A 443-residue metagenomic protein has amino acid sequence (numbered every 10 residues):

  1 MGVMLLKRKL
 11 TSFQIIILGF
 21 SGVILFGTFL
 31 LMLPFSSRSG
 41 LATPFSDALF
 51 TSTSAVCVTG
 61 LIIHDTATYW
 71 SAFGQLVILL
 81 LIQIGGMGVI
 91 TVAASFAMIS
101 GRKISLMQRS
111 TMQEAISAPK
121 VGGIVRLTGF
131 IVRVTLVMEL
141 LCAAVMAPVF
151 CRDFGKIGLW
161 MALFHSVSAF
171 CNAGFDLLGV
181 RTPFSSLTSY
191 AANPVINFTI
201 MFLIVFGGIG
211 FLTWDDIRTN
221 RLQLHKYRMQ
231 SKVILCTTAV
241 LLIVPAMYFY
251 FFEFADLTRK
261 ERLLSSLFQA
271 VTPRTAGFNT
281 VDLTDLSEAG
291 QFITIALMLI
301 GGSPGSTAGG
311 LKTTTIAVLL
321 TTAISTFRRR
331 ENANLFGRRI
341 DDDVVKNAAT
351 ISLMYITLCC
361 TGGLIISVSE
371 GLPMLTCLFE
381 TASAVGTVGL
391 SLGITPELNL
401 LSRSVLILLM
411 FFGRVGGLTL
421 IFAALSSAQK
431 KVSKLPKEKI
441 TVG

Functional and structural regions predicted by a protein language model:
M1-G443: Membrane-proximal intracellular helices of multi-pass ion channels
